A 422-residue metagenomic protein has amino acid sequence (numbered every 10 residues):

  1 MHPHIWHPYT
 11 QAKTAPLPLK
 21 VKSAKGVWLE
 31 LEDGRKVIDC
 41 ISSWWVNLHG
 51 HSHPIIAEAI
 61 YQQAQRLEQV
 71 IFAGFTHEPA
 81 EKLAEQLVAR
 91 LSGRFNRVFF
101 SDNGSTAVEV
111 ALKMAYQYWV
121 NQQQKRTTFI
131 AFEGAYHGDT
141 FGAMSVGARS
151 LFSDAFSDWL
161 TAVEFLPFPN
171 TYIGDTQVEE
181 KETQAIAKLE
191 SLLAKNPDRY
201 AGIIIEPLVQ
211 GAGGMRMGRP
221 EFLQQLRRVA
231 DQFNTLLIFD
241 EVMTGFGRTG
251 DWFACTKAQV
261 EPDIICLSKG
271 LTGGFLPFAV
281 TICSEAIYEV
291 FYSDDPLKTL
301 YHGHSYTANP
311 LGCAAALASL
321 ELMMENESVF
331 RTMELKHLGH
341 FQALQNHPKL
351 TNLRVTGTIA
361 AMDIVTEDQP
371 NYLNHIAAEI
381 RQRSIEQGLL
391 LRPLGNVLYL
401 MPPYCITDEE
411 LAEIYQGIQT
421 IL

Functional and structural regions predicted by a protein language model:
M1-L422: Conserved N-terminal phosphate-binding loop of PLP-dependent enzymes in the Aspartate aminotransferase
